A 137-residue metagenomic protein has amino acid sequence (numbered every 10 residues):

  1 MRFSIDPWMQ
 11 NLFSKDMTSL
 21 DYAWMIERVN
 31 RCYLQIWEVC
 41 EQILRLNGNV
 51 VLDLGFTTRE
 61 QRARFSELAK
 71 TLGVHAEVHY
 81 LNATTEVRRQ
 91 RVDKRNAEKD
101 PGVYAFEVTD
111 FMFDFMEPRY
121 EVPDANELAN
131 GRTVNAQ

Functional and structural regions predicted by a protein language model:
M1-G48, K94: Conserved substrate/cofactor phosphate-moiety recognition/catalytic segment in nucleotide-dependent phosphotransferases
R2, A76-Y80, L128-V134: Conserved beta-strand scaffold positions in the cores of enzyme catalytic domains, especially in NTP/NDP-utilizing
D6, N82, N135-Q137: Residues at the C-termini of beta-strands that transition into short coil/loop
D6-W8, G55, T84: Anionic group-transfer/hydrolysis microenvironments
F13-K15, A63, R89-R91: Short, well-ordered secondary-structure micro-motifs
I26-A76: Glycine-rich phosphate-binding loop used to anchor ATP phosphates in small-molecule kinases, encompassing both
L68-T71, D114-Q137: NTP-dependent small-molecule kinase module
T71-E121: A glycine- and Lys/Arg-enriched "phosphate-lid" helix/loop adjacent to the NTP-binding pocket of small-molecule kinases
